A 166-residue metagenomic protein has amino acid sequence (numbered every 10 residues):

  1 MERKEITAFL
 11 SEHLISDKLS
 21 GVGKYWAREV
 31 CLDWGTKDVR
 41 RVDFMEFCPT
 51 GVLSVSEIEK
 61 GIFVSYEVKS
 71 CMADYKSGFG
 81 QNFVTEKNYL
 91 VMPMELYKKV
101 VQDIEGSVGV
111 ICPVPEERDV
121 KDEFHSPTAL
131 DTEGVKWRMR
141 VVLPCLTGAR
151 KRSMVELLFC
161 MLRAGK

Functional and structural regions predicted by a protein language model:
M1-V30, W34-D38, V101-K166: Non-catalytic C-terminal interaction segments of nucleic acid-processing enzymes
V30-L32, C48, K69-M72: Short, flexible loop/turn elements at secondary-structure junctions
K37-S65: Active-site beta-strand-loop-beta-strand hairpin of nuclease catalytic cores that positions key catalytic residues
I58-P115: Catalytic cores of nucleic-acid endonucleases
